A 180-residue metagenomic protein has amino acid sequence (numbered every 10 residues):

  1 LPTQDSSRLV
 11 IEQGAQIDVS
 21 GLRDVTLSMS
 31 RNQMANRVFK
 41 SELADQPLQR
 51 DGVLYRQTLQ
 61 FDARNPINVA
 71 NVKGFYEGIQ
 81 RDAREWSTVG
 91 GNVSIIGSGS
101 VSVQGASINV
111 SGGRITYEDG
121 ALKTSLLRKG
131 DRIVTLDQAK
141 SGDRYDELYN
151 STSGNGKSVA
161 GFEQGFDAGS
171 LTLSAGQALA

Functional and structural regions predicted by a protein language model:
L1-A180: Extracellular and secretory-pathway beta-repeat/beta-biased strand scaffolds
